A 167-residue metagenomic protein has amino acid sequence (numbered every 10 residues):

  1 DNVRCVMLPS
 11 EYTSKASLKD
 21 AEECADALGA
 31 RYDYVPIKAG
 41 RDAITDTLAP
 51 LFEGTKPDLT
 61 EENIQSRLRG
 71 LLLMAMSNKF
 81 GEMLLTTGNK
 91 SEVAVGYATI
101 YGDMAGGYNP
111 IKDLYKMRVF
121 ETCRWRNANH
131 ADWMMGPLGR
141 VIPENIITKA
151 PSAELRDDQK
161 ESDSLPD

Functional and structural regions predicted by a protein language model:
D1-D167: ATP/NTP-dependent adenylation/nucleotidyl-transfer catalytic domains that generate, transfer, or process NMP-activated
